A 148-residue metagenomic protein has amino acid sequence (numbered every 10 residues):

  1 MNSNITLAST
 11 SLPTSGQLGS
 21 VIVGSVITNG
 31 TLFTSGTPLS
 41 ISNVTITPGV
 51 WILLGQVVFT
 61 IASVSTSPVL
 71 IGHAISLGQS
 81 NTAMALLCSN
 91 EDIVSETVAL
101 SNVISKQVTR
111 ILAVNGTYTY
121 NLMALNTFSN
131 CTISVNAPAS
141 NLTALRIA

Functional and structural regions predicted by a protein language model:
M1-A148: Extracellular jelly-roll beta-sandwich "head" domains, especially the C-terminal globular C1q domain
